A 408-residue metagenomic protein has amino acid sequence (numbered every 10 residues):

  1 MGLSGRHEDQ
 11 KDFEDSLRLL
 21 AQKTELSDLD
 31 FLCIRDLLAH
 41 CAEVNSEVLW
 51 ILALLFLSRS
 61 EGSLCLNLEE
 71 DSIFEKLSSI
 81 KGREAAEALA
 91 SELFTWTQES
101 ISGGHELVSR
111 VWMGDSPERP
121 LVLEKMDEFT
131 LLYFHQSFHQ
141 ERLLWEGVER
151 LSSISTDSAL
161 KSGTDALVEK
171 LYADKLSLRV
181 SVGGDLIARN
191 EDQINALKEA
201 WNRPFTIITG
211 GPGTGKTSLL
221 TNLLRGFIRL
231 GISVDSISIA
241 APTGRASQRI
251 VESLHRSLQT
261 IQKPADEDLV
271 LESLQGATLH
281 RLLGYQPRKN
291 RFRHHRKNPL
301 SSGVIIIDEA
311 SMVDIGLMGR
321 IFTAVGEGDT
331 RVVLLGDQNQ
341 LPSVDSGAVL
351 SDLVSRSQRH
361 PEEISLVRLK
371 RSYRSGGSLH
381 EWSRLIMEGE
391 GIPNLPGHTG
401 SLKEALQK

Functional and structural regions predicted by a protein language model:
G2-G163: N-terminal accessory nucleic-acid engagement/regulatory domains that precede and modulate ATP-driven motor cores
D185-N202: N-terminal pre-P-loop "Q-motif" helix
D192, N202-I208, S365: Pre-Walker A (Motif I) flank of P-loop NTPase domains
K216: Conserved lysine of the Walker
L219, L223: Hydrophobic positions on the alpha1 helix immediately C-terminal to the Walker A/P-loop
S238-N298: Inter-Walker segment of RecA-like/P-loop motor cores
A277-E327: Conserved RecA-like ASCE ATPase "motif II neighborhood" in helicase/translocase motors
N339-K408: Conserved helicase motor core of P-loop NTPases
